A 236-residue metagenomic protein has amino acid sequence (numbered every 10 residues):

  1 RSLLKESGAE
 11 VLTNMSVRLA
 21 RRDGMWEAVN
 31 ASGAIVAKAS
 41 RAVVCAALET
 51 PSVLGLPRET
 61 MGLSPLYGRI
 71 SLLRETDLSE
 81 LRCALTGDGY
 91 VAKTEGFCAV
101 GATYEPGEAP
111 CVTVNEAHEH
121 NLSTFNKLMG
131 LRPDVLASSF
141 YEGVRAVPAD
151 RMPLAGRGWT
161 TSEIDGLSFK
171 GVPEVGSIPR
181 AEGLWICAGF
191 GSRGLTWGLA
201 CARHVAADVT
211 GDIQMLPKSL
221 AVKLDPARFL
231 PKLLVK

Functional and structural regions predicted by a protein language model:
R1-R41, C45: Helical element adjacent to the flavin cofactor pocket in flavoenzyme catalytic cores
R1-S2, V112-A117, T196-W197: Short beta-strand to alpha-helix junction loop
R1-S7, T103-E108, W185-A188: Helix-loop-beta segment of a Rossmann-like dinucleotide-binding subdomain
S7, K38, M129, V205-I213: Short, hydrophobic alpha-helical segments
A28-V29, S71, L224: Well-ordered beta-strand positions enriched in small/hydrophobic/aromatic, beta-favoring residues
G33-I35, G96, R193: Short acidic/polar mixed-charge low-complexity motifs
R41-E182: Active-site substrate-recognition segment that forms the wall of the catalytic cavity or substrate channel
D134-K236: C-terminal catalytic lobe of FAD-dependent flavoproteins
